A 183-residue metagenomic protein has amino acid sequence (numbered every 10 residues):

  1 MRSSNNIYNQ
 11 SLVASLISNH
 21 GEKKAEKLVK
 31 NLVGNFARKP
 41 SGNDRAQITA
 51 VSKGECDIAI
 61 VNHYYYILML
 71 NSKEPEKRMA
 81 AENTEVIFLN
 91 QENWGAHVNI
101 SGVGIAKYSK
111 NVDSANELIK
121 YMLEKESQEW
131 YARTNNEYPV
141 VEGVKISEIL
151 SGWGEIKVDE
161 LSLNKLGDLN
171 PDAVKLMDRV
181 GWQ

Functional and structural regions predicted by a protein language model:
S4, V13-A14, V98-G104: Periplasmic solute-binding protein
N5-Y8, Y64-I67, Q91-W94, K110 (+1 more regions): Solvent-exposed loop/turn segments at secondary-structure junctions within structured extracellular/periplasmic domains
I7, K23, G42-R45, I60 (+3 more regions): Soluble non-cytosolic domains of exported or imported proteins
Y8-S11, S15-I87: Ligand-binding pocket segment of bilobal, Venus flytrap-like solute-binding proteins
I17, G21, G34-A37, S52 (+6 more regions): Sec-exported extracytoplasmic/periplasmic mature domains
E76-H97, A106-Y108: Short beta-strand->loop
S101-L161: Mature extracytoplasmic/periplasmic domains
S147-Q183: Extracellular/periplasmic bilobal clamshell ligand-binding domains
